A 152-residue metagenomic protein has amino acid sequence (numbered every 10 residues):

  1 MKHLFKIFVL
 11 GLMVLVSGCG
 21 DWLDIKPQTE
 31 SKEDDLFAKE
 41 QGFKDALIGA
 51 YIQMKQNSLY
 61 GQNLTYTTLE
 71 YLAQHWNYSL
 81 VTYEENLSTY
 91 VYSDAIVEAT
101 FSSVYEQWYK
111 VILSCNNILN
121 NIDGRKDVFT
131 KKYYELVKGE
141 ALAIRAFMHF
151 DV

Functional and structural regions predicted by a protein language model:
K2-L10: Sec-dependent signal peptide recognition, specifically the positively charged N-region followed immediately by
C19-T67: Membrane-proximal, proline-rich intrinsically disordered regions
K44, T82-V152: Conserved, well-structured interaction surfaces
K55-G61, H75-Y78, M148-V152: Secretory-pathway/luminal and periplasmic proteins that interact with or process carbohydrate-rich
T67-Q74, V137: Acidic helix-start/capping segments at beta-turn-to-alpha-helix junctions
